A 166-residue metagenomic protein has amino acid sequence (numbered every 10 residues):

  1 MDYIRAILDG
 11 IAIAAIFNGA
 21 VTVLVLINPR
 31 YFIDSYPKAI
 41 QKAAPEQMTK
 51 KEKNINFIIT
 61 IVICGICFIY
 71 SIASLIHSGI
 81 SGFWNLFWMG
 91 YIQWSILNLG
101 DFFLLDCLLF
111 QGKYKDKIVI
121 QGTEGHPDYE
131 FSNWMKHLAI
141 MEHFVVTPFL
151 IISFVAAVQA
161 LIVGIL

Functional and structural regions predicted by a protein language model:
D2-A20, W84-F103: Alpha-helical transmembrane segments
I4-R5, E46-I59: Membrane-water interface at loop-to-transmembrane-helix junctions
V23-A44: Membrane-interface helix-loop junction between the first two transmembrane segments
I27, Y70-W94: Cytoplasmic juxtamembrane interface segments
A39-E52, I120-A139: Short membrane-interface loop/juxtamembrane segments of multi-pass integral membrane proteins
N56-L75, I140-V155: Core segments of transmembrane alpha-helices that mediate helix-helix packing or line hydrophobic substrate/ligand
L104-H126: Juxtamembrane non-transmembrane "cap" segments at the membrane-aqueous interface of multi-pass membrane proteins
V155-L166: Juxtamembrane boundary at the C-terminal end of a transmembrane helix
